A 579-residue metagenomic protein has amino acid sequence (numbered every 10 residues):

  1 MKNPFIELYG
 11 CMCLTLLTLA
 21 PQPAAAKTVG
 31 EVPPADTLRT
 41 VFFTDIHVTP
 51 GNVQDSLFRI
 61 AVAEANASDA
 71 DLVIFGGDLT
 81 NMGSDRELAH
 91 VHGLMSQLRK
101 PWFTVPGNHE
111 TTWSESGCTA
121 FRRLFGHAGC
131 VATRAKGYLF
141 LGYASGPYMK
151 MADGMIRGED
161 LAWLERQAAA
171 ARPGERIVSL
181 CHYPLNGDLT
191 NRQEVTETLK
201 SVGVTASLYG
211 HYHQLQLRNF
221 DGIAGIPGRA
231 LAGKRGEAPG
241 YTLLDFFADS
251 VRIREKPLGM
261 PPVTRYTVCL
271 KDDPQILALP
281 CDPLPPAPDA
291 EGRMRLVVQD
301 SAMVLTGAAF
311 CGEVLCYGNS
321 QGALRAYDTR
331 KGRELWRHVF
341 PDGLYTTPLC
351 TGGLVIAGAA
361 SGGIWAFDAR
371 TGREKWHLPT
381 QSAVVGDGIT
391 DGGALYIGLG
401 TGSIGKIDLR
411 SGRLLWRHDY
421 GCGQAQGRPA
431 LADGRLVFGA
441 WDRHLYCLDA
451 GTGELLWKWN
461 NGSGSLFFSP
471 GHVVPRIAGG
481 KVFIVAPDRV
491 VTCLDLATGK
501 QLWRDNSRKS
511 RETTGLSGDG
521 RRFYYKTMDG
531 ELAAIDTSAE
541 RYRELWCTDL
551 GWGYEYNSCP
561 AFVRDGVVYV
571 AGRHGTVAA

Functional and structural regions predicted by a protein language model:
F5, P23-A89: N-terminal active-site segment of His-dependent metallophosphoesterases
D85-P173, E194-A206, Q216-G228, K234-F247: Extended active-site neighborhood of metal-dependent phosphoesterases/phosphodiesterases
T133, I223-P286: Binuclear metal-dependent phosphoesterase catalytic core
P288-A309, W336-L349, W376-D391, G400 (+4 more regions): Extracytoplasmic beta-rich repeat domains
N319-S320, A359-A360, L399-G400, A440-W441 (+3 more regions): Structural signature of WD-repeat beta-propellers
D328-G332, D368-G372, D408-G412, D449-G453 (+2 more regions): Short loop/turn segments that connect beta-strands within beta-propeller blades
